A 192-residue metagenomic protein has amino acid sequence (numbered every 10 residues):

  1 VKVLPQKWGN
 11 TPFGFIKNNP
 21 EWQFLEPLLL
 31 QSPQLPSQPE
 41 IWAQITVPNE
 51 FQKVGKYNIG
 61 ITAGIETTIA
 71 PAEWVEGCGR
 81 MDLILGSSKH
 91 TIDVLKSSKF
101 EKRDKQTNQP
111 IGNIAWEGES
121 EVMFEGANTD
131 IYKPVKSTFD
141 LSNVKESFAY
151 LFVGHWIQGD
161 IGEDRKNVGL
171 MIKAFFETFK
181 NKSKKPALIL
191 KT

Functional and structural regions predicted by a protein language model:
K2, I41, Y57, D82-I84 (+3 more regions): Beta-sheet entry/capping signal
V3-P5, A43-T46, F124, G154 (+1 more regions): Short beta-strand segments
L4-P20, P110-E117: Helix-enriched interaction subdomains in cytosolic or periplasmic regions, typified by TIR/SEFIR signaling/NADase cores
G9-L95: Extended catalytic core of nucleotide-activated donor transferases of GT-like folds
N18, Y57, K99-R103, S137 (+1 more regions): Short secondary-structure boundary/capping segments
L83-P134, T138: Donor nucleotide-sugar binding/catalytic pocket of nucleotide-sugar-dependent glycosyltransferases
N128-T192: Conserved catalytic-core segment of nucleotide-activated headgroup transferases in glycan assembly
